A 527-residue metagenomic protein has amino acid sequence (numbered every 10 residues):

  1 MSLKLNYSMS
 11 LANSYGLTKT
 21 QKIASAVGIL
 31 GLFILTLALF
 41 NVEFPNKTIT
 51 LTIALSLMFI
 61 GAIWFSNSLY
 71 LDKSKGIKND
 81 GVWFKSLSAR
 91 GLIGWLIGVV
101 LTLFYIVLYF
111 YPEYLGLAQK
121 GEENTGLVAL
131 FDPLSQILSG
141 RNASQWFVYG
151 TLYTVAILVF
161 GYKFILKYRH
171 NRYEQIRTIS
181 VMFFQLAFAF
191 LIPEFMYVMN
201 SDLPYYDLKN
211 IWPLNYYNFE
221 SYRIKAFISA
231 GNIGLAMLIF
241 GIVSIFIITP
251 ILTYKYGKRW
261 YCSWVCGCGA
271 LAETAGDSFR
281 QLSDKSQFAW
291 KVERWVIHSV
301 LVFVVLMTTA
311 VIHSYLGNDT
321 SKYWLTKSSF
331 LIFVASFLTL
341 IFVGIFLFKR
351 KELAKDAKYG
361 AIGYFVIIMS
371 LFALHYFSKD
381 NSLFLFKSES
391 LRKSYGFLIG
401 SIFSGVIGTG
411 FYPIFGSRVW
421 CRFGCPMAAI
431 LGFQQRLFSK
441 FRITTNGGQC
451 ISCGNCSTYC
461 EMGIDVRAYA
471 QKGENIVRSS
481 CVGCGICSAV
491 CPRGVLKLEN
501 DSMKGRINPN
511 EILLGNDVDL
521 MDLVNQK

Functional and structural regions predicted by a protein language model:
M1-R467, Q471-E474, S479, R493-K527: Non-ligating segments of multi-cofactor redox enzymes
C481-G485: Cysteine-rich micro-motifs
